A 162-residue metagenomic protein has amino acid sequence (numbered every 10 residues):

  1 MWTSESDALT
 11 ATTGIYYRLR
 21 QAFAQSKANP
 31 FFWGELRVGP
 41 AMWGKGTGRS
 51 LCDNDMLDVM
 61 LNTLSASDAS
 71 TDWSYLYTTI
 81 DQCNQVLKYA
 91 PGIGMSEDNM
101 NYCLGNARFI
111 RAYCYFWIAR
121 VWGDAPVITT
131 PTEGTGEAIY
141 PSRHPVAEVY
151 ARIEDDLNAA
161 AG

Functional and structural regions predicted by a protein language model:
M1-R49, A125, T129, Y150 (+1 more regions): An aromatic- and glycine-enriched ligand-binding surface/loop that stacks and positions planar moieties
M1-S4, S96, G134, P145: General structural signal for secondary-structure boundaries
L9, I15-F23, G48-W122, A138-E148 (+1 more regions): Conserved, well-structured interaction surfaces
F116, T129-P131: Glycine-rich, histidine-containing beta strand-loop boundary motifs that form or position
P131-A138: Short glycine/proline- and charge-enriched loop/turn segments that cap or connect secondary-structure elements
